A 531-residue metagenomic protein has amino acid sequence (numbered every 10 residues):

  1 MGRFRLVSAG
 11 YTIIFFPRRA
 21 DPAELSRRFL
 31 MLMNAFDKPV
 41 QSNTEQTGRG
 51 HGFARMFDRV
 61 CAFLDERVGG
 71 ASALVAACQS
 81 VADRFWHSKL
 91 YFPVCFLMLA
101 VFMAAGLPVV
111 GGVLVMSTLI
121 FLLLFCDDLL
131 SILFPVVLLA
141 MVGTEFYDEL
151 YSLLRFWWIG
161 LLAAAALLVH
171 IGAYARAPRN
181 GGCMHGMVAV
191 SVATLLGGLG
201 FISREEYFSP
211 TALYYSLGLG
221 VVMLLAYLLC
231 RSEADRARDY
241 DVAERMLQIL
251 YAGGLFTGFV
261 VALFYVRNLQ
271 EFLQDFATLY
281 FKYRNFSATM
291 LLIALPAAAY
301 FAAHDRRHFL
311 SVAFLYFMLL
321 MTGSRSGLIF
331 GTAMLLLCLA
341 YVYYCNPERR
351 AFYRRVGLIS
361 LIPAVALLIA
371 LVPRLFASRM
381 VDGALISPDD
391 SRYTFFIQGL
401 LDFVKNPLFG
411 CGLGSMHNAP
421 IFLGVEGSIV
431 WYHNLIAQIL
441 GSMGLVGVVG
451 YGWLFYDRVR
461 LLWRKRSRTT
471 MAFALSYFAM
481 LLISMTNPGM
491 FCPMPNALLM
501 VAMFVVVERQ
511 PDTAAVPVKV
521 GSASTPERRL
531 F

Functional and structural regions predicted by a protein language model:
L6-Y11, F16, S26-Y91, H304-D305 (+1 more regions): A juxtamembrane structural motif centered on a specific transmembrane helix
N34-A35, D58-G172, L199-F201, M480: N-terminal signal-anchor transmembrane segment
C95-A100, I293-P296, L335, A472-M485 (+1 more regions): Transmembrane alpha-helices of multi-pass inner-membrane enzymes
F156-L167, C183-F201, Y207-S232, R245: Aromatic-anchored transmembrane helix interface
D241-E271, F281-Y344, W453, D457: Alpha-helical transmembrane segments of multi-pass inner-membrane proteins
D275-Y280, R350-Y353, A366-Q398, N418-I421: Flexible juxtamembrane loops connecting transmembrane helices in multi-pass membrane enzymes that build or modify
R307, M443-L481: Hydrophobic transmembrane alpha-helices and their immediate junctions
D382-I397, L401-K405, F409-M443: Long extracytoplasmic/lumenal interhelical loops at the membrane interface of multi-pass membrane proteins
